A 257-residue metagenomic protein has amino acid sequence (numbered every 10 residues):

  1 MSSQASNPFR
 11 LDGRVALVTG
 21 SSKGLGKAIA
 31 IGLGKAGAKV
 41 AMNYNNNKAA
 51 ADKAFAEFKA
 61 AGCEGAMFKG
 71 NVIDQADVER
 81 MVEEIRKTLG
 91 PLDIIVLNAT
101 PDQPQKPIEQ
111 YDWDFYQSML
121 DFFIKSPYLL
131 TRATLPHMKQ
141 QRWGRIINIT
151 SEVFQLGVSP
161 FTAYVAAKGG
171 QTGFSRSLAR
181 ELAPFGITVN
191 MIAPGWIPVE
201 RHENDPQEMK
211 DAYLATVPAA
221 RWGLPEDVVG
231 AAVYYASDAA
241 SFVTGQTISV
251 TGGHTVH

Functional and structural regions predicted by a protein language model:
S2-P8, Q105, L156, A215 (+2 more regions): Short C-terminal tail/terminal secondary-structure segment of NAD(P)H-dependent dehydrogenase/reductase domains
V15, S22-K23: Conserved glycine-rich cofactor-binding loop
A38-K53: Conserved glycine-rich Rossmann-like NAD(P)H-binding loop of the short-chain dehydrogenase/reductase
T100, K106-I108, D112-L120, H202 (+2 more regions): Substrate-binding pocket helix/loop in short-chain dehydrogenase/reductase
E109-Y128, W143, I147, Q171 (+1 more regions): Catalytic Tyr-X3-Lys loop
T131, A167, S175: Active-site helix of classical SDR
P136, R180-P184, S241: Alpha-helical segment proximal to the catalytic Tyr-Lys
S151: Residue(s) in the substrate-gating loop at a strand-loop-helix junction that position the organic substrate next
